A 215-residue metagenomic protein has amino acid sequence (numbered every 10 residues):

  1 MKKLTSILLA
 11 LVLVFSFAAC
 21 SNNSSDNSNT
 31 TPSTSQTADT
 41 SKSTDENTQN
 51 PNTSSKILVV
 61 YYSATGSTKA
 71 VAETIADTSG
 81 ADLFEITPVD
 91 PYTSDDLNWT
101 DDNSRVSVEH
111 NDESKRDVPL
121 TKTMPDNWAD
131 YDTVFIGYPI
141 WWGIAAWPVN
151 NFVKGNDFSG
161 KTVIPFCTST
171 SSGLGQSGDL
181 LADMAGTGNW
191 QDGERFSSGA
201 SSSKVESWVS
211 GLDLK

Functional and structural regions predicted by a protein language model:
M1-L4: Positively charged n-region of N-terminal signal peptides that target proteins for export
S6-L13: Sec-dependent N-terminal signal peptides
S16-A19: C-terminal motif of bacterial Sec signal peptides marking the signal peptidase cleavage site
S21, T31-Y131, G143-A145, E206 (+1 more regions): N-terminal beta1-alpha1-beta2 submodule of the flavodoxin-like/Rossmannoid cofactor-binding fold
S25-S28: Bacterial Sec signal peptide processing site at the extreme N-terminus
L58-Y61, L83-E85, T133-G137, T162-C167 (+1 more regions): Structural recognition of the beta-strand scaffold that forms the well-ordered cores of secreted hydrolase catalytic
T100-G186: Helix-loop-strand module that forms the ligand-binding subsite of alpha/beta enzymes
N189-K215: Glycine-rich phosphate/pyrophosphate-binding loop and the adjoining helix
